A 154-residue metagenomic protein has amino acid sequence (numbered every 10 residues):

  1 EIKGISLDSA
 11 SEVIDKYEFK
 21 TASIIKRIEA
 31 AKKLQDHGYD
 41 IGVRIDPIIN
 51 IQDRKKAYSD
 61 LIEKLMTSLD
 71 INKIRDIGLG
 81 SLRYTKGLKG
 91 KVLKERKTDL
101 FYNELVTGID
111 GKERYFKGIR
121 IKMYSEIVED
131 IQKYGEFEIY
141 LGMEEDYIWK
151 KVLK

Functional and structural regions predicted by a protein language model:
E1-I109: Conserved AdoMet/S-adenosylmethionine-binding subsite of the radical SAM
G80-Y84, G90-K154: C-terminal accessory extensions appended to soluble enzyme cores
